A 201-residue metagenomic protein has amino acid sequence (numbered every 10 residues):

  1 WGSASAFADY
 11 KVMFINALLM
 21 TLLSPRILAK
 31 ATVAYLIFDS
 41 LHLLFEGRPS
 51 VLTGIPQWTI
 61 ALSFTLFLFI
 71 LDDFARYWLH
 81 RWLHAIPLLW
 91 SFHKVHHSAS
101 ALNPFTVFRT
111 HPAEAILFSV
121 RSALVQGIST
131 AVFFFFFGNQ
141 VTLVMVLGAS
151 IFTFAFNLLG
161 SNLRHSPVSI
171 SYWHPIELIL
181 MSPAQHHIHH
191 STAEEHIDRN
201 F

Functional and structural regions predicted by a protein language model:
W1-D9, T32-L52: Membrane-helix interface linkers and caps
F14-V33, I37-F38, T53-F201: Membrane-embedded catalytic scaffold of the fatty acid hydroxylase/desaturase
